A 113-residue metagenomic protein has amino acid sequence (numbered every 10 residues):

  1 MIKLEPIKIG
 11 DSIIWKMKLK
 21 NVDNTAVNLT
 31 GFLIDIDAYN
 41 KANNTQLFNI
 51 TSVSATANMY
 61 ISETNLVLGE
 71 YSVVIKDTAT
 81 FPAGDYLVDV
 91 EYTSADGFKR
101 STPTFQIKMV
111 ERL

Functional and structural regions predicted by a protein language model:
M1-L113: Contiguous segments within soluble domain cores/interaction surfaces
